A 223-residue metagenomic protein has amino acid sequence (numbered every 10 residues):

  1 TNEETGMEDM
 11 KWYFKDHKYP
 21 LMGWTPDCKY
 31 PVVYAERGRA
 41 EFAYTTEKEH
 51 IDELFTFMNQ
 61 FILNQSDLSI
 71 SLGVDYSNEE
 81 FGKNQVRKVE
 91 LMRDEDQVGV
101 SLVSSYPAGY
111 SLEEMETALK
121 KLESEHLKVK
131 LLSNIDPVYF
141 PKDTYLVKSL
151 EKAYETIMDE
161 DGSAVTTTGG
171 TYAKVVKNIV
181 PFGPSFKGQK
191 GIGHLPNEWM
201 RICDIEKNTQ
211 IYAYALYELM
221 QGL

Functional and structural regions predicted by a protein language model:
T1-F42, G73: Acidic/histidine-rich catalytic neighborhood of metal-dependent amide-processing enzymes
T1-M7, F42-Q65, L102, C203-Y217: Alpha-helical metal-binding/catalytic segments enriched in His/Glu/Asp
T46, V98-S104, L132-S133: Short, hydrophobic beta-strand segments
E49-T56, G109-T117: Short, conserved charged micro-motifs
N59-N78, V86, E116, E125-H126 (+1 more regions): Active-site-adjacent substrate-binding region of metalloamidase/peptidase-like peptide-processing proteins
G73-G99: Glycine/acidic-rich beta-strand-loop module
K120-L127, L219: A common structural junction motif
A153-G222: Zn-dependent metallopeptidase/amidohydrolase metal-coordination segment
